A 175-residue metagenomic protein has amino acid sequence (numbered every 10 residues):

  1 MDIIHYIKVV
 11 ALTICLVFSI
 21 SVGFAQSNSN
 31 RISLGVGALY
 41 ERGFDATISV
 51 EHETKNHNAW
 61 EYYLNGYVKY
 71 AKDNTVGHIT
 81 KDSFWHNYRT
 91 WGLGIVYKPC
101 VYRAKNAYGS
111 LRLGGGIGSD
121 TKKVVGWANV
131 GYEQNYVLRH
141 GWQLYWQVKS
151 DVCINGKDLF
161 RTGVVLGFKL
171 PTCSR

Functional and structural regions predicted by a protein language model:
M1-A11: Bacterial N-terminal signal peptides that target proteins for export
V9-S19: Bacterial N-terminal signal peptides
V22-N74, G163, K169-R175: Short glycine/proline- and aromatic-enriched beta-strand/turn motifs that initiate or cap beta-hairpins
N30-L34, G77-K81, V148-K149: Extracytoplasmic loops and strand-loop junctions of Gram-negative outer membrane beta-barrel proteins
L34-T47, N87-Y88, I117-W127, V152-T162: Solvent-exposed loop/turn segments connecting transmembrane beta-strands in outer-membrane beta-barrel proteins
E51-G131, Y136-L144, C173: Gram-negative (and chloroplast) outer-membrane scaffold detector with strong preference for beta-barrel transmembrane
Q143, Q147-R175: Signal peptide-directed secreted proteins
